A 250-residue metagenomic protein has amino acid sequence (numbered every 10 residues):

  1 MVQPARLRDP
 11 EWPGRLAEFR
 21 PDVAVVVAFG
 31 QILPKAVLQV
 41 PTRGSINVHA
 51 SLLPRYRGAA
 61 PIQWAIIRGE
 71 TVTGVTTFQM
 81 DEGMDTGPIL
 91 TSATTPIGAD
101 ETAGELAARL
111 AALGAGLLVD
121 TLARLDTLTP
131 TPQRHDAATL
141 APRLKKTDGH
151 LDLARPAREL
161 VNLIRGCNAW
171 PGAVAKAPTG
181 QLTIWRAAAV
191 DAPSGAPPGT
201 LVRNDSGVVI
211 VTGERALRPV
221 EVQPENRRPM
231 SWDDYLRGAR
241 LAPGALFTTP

Functional and structural regions predicted by a protein language model:
M1-P171, R215-L217, P224-N226, L241-P250: One-carbon transfer enzymes
V161-P250: C-terminal active-site/capping subdomain that shapes the small-molecule cofactor and substrate pocket of enzyme
